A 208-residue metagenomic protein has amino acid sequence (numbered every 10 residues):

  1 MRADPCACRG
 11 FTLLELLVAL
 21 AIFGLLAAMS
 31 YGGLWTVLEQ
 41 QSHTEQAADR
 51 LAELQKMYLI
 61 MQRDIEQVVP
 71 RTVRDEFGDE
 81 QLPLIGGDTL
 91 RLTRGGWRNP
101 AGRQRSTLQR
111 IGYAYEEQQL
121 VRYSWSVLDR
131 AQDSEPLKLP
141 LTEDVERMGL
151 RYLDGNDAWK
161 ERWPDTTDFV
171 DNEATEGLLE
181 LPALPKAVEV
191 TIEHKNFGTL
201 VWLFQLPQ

Functional and structural regions predicted by a protein language model:
R2, A7-L34: N-terminal single-pass transmembrane signal-anchor helix
I22, E53, L137: Conserved acidic
M29-A131: Extracytoplasmic beta-strand-rich oligomerization domains located immediately C-terminal to a leader/signal peptide
D75, D154, H194: Acidic surface patches and DE-rich sequence motifs
G95-A183: Intrinsically disordered, low-complexity regions enriched in Pro/Ser/Thr/Gly and acidic residues
P185-A187: Extracellular Ig-like/FN3 beta-sandwich strand-entry sites
E189-K195: Short, exposed beta-strand-loop hairpins at the edges of beta-sheets in extracellular/periplasmic proteins
V201-Q205: Edge beta-strands of extracellular beta-sandwich domains
